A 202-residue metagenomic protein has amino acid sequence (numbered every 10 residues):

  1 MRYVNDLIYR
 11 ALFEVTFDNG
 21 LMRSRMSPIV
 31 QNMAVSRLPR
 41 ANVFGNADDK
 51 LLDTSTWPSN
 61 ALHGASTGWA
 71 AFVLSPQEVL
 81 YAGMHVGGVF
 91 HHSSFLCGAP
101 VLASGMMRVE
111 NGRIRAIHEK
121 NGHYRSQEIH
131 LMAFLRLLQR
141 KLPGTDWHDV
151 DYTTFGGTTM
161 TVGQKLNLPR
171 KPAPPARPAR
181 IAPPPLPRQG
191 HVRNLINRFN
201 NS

Functional and structural regions predicted by a protein language model:
M1-R198: Eukaryotic phosphoinositide-binding membrane-targeting regions
N200-S202: A positional/structural detector of protein chain ends, strongest at the extreme C-terminus and weakly at the extreme
